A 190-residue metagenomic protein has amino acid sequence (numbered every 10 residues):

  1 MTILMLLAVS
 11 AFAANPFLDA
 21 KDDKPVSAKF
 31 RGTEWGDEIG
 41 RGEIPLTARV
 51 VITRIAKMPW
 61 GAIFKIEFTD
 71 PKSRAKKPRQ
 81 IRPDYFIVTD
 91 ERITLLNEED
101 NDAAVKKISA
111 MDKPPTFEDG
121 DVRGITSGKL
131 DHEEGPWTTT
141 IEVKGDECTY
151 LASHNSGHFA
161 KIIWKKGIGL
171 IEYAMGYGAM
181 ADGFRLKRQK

Functional and structural regions predicted by a protein language model:
L4-A13: Hydrophobic h-region of N-terminal signal peptides that target proteins for export in Gram-negative bacteria
A14-K190: Conserved functional acidic sites
